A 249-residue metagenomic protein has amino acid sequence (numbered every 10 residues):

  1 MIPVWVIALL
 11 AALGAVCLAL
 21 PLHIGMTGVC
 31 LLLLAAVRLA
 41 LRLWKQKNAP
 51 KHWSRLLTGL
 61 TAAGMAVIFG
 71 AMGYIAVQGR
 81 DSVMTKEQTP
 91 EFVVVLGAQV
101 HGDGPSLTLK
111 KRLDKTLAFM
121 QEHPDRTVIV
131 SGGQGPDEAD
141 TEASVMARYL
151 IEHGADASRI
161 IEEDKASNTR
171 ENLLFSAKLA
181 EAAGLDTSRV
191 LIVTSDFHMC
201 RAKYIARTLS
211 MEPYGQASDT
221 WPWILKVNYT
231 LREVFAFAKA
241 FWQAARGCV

Functional and structural regions predicted by a protein language model:
M1-W44: Membrane-embedded alpha-helical segments of integral membrane proteins
R38-K47, P124-V130: A short, flexible N-terminal coil/short beta segment enriched in small residues
W44-L56: Membrane-interface helix-boundary motifs at transmembrane edges
K45-N48, Y74-D81, R246: Juxtamembrane transmembrane-helix termini
W53-I75: Internal/C-terminal transmembrane anchor helices
G70-T230, F235: A structural signal for short, hydrophobic/glycine-enriched beta-strand patches
P90, D196, W242-Q243, G247-V249: Mature, Sec-exported extracytoplasmic domains of Gram-positive
Y229-G247: Short hydrophobic helices that act as membrane-entry/anchoring signals
